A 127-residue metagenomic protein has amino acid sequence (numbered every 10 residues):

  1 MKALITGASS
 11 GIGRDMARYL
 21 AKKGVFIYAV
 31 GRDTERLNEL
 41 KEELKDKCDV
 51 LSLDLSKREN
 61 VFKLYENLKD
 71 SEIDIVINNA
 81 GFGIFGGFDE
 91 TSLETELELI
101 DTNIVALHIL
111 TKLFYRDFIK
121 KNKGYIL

Functional and structural regions predicted by a protein language model:
S9-S10: Conserved glycine-rich cofactor-binding loop
K23-E39: Conserved glycine-rich Rossmann-like NAD(P)H-binding loop of the short-chain dehydrogenase/reductase
E35, S52-K63, L93: The beta1-alpha1 cofactor-binding region of Rossmann-like NAD(H)/NADP(H)-dependent oxidoreductases
E72-I73, F118-L127: Active-site loop of short-chain dehydrogenase/reductase
N79-I84: Conserved NAD(P)H cofactor-binding loop of Rossmann-fold oxidoreductase domains
G87-F88, T95-I100: Substrate-binding pocket helix/loop in short-chain dehydrogenase/reductase
T111-K112: A short, exposed helix-loop element centered on a Lys and neighboring polar residues
